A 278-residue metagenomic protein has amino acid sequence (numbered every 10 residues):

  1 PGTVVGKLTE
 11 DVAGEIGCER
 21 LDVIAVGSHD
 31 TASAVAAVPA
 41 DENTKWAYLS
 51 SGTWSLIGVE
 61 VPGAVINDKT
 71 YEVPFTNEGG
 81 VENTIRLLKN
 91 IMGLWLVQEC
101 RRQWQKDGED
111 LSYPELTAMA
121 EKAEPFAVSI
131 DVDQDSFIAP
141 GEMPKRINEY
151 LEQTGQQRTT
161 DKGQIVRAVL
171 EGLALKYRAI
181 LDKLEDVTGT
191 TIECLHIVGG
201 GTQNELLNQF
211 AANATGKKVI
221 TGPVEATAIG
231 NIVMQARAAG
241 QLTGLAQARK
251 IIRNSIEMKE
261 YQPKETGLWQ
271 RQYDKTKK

Functional and structural regions predicted by a protein language model:
G2-T3: Internal nucleotide-binding/catalytic subdomain
G6, E10-C194, Q203-T227, V233-K277: Active-site core segments that coordinate phosphate-bearing ligands/cofactors across diverse enzyme families
G200: Glycine-rich Rossmann-fold phosphate-binding loop(s) that bind the pyrophosphate of adenine dinucleotide cofactors
